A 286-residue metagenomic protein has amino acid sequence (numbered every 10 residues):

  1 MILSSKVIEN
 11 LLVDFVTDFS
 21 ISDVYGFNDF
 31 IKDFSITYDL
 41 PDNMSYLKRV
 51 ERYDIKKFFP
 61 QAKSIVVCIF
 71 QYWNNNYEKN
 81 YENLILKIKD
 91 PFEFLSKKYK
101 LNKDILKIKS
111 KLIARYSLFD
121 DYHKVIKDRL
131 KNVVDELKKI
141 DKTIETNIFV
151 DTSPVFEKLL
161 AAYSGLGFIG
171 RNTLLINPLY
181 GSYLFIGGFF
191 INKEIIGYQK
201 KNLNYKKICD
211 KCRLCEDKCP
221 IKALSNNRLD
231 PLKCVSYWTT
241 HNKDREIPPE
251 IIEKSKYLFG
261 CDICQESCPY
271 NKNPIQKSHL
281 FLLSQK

Functional and structural regions predicted by a protein language model:
M1-K207, E246, K256: Auxiliary alpha/beta "docking" domains used to position bulky ligands
D210: Residue-level hotspots at or immediately adjacent to binding/recognition sites across diverse folds
L214-T239, K243, K254-L282: Iron-sulfur cluster-binding cysteine motifs and their immediate structural context in ferredoxin-like electron-transfer
Q285-K286: Glycine-rich phosphate/pyrophosphate-binding loop and adjacent beta-alpha nucleotide/cofactor-binding cores
